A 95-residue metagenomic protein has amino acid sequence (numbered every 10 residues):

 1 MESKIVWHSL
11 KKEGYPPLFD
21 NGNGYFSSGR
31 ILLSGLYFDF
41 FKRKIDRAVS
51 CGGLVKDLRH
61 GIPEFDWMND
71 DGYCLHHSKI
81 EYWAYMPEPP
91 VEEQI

Functional and structural regions predicted by a protein language model:
M1-I5, E88-I95: Short intrinsically disordered terminal tails
E2-F26, R30: Surface-exposed ligand/attachment interfaces on beta-rich extracellular proteins
Y15, D39, E88-V91: Surface-exposed, flexible loop/turn segments at secondary-structure boundaries
G29-Y37: Short conserved beta-strand and strand-loop elements enriched in small hydrophobics with frequent Asp/Gly
L36-I80: Acidic, low-complexity, intrinsically disordered interaction modules
H76-P90: Short, structured beta-strand segments at or near domain termini in extracellular proteins/domains
